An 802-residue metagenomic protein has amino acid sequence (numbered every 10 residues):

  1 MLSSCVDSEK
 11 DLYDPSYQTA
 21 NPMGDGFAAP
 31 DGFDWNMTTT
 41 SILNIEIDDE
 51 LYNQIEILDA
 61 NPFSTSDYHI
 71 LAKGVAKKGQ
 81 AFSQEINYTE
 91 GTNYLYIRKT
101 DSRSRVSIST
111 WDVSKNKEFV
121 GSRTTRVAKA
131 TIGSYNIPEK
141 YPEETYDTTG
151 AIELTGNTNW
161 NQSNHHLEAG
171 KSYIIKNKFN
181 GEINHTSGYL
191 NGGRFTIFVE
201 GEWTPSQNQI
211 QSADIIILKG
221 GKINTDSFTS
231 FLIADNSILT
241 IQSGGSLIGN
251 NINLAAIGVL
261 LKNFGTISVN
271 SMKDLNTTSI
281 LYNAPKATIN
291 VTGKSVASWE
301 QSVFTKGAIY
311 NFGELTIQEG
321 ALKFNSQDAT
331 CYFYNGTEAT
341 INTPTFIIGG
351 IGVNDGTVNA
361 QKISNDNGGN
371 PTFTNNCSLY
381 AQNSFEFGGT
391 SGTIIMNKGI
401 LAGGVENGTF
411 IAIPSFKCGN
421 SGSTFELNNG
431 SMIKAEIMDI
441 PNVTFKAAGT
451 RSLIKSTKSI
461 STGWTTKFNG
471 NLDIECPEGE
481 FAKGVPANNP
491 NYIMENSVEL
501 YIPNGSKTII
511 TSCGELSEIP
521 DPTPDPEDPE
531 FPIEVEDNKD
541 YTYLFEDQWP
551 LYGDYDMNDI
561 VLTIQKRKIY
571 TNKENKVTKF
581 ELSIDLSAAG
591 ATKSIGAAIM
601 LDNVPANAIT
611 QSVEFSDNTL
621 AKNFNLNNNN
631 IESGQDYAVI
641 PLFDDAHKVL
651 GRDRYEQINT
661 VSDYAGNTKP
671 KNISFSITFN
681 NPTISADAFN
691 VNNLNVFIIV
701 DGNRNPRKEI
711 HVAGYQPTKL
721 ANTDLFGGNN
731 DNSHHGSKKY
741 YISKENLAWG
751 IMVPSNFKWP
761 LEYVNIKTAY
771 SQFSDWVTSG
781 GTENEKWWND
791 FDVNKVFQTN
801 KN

Functional and structural regions predicted by a protein language model:
L2-S4: C-terminal motif of bacterial Sec signal peptides marking the signal peptidase cleavage site
V6-Q162, E168, E495-E546, P550: Acidic/polar, low-complexity intrinsically disordered N-terminal segments immediately downstream of a Sec signal
G26, N538-K579, L586-A589, K801: N-terminal segment immediately downstream of the Sec signal-peptide cleavage site in secreted/extracellular proteins
T39-S41, T578-L582: Structural beta-strand segments of beta-rich domains
L51-S66, A591-N630, N692-K708: Extended low-complexity, serine/threonine- and proline-enriched intrinsically disordered segments
F63-K77, I108, A606, L626 (+2 more regions): Local beta-strand/beta-hairpin segments that build beta-sheet-rich folds
I137-N157, S163-I493: Extracellular beta-strand-rich, repetitive "passenger/adhesive" scaffolds that bind or process carbohydrates
A638, F643-N802: A eukaryote-biased signal for long
